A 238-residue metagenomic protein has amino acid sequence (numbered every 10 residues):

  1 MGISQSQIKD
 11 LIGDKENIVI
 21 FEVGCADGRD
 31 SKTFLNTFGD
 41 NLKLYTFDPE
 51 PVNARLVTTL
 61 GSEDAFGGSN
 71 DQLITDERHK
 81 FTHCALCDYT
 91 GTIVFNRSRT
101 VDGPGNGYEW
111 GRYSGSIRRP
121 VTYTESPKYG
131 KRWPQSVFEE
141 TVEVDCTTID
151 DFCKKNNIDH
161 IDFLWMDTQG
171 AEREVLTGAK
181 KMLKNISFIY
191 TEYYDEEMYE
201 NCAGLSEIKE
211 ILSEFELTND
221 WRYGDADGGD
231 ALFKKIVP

Functional and structural regions predicted by a protein language model:
M1-P238: Phosphate/nucleotide-binding beta-alpha loop and adjacent structural elements of enzyme active sites
